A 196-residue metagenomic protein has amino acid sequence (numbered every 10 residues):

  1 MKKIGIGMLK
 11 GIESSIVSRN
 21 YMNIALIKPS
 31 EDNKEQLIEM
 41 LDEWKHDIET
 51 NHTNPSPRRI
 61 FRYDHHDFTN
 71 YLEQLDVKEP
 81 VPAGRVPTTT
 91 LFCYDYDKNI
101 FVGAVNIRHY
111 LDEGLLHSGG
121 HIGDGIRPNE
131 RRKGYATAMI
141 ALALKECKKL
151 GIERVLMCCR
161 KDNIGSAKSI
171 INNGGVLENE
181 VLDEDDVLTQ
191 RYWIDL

Functional and structural regions predicted by a protein language model:
L9-H121, D186-L196: GNAT-family acyltransferases
Q36, M139, G165: Charged catalytic carboxylate motif
Y110-D112, N129, D162: Short coil/turn motifs at secondary-structure junctions
G123-I126, R132-K145, K168-N172: Conserved acetyl-CoA-binding loop-helix of GNAT-fold acetyltransferases
K149-C158: Conserved GNAT acetyl-CoA-binding A-motif
M157-G165: Conserved beta-strand-loop-alpha-helix junction that forms the acyl-donor binding cleft
C158-C159, G174-R191: Conserved catalytic-core motifs of GNAT/GCN5-like acyltransferases
